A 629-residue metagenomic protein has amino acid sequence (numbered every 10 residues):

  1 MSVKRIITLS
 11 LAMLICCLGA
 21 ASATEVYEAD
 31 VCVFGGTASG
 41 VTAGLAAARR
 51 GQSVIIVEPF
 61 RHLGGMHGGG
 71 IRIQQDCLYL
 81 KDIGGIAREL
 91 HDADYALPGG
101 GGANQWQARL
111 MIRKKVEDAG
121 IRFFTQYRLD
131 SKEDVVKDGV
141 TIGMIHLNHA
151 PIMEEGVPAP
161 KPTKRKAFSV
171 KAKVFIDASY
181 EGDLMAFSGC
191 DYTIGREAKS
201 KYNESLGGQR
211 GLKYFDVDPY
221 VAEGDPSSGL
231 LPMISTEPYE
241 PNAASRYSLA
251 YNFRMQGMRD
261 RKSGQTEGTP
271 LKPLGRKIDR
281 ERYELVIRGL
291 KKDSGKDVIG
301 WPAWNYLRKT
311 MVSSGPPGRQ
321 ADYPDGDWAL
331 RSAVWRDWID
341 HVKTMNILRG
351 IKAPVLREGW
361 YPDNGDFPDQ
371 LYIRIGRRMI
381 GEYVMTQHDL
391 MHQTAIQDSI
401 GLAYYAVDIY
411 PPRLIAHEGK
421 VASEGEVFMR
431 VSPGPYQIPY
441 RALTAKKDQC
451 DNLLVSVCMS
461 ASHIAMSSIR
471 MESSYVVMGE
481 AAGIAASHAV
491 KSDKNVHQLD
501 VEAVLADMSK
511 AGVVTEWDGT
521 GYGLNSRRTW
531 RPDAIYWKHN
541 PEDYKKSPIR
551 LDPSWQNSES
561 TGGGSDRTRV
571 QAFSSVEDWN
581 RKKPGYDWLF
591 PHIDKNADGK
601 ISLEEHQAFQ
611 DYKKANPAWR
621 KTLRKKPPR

Functional and structural regions predicted by a protein language model:
T8-C17: Bacterial N-terminal signal peptides
A20-A23: Boundary at the C-terminal end of the N-terminal hydrophobic targeting segment
V26-T37: Beta1/beta-strand and adjacent pyrophosphate-binding region of the FAD-binding site in flavoprotein oxidoreductases
G40: N-terminal Rossmann-fold NAD(P) dinucleotide-binding loop
A46, Q52-S53, V57-V135, V140 (+2 more regions): Conserved N-terminal/central alpha/beta ligand/cofactor-binding core
I142-M144, N148-V174, A178-E559: Flavin (FAD/FMN)-binding glycine-rich loop and adjacent Rossmann-like elements that form
V570-K583, L603-K613: Amphipathic regulatory helices of Ca2+-sensor modules
P584-N596: Primarily EF-hand calcium-binding motifs
